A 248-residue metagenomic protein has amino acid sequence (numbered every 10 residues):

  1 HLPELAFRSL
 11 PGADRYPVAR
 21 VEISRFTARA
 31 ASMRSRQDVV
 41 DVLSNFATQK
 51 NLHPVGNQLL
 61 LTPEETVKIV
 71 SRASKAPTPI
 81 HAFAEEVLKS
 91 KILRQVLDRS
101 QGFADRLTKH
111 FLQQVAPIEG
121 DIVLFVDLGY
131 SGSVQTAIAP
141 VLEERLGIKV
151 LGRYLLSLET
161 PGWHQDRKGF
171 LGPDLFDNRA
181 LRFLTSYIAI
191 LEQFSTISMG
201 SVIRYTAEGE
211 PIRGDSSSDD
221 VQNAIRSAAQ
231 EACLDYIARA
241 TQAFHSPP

Functional and structural regions predicted by a protein language model:
H1-P248: Long, low-complexity, Lys/Arg-enriched
